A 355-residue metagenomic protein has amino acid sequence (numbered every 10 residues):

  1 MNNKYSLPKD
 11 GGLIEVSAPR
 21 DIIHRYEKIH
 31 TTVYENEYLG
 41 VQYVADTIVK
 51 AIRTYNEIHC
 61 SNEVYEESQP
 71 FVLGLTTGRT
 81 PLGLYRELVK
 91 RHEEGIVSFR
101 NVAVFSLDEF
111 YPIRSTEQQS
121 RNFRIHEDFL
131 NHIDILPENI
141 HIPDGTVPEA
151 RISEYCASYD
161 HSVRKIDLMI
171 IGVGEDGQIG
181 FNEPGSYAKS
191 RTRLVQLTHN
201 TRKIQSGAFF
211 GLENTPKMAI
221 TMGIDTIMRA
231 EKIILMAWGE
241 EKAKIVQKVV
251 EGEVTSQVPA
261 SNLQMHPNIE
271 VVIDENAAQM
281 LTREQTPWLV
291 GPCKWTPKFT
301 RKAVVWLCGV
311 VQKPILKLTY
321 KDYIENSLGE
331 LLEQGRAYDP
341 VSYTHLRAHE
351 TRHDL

Functional and structural regions predicted by a protein language model:
N2-V72: N-terminal glycine-/serine-/threonine-rich phosphate-binding loop
E15-K28, V97-I170, K294, F299 (+1 more regions): Ligand-binding beta-strand-loop-alpha-helix segment within the catalytic cores of soluble metabolic enzymes
E57-E94: Glycine-rich N-terminal segment of FAD-binding domains in flavoprotein oxidoreductases, spanning the beta-loop-helix
G74-G78, S106, P143, I170-V173 (+2 more regions): Short beta-strand segments
R86-S98, R121-F123, P184-R193, G252: A glycine- and small-aliphatic-rich helix-loop capping segment at beta-alpha/alpha-beta transitions that lines
D176, G180-M222: Class I SAM-dependent methyltransferase SAM-binding "motif I" and its flanking Rossmann-like core
R229-Y343: ATP/nucleoside-binding phosphotransfer catalytic cores, i.e., glycine-rich phosphate-binding loops
T344-H353: Conserved small/polar residues in nucleotide/adenosyl-binding loops
